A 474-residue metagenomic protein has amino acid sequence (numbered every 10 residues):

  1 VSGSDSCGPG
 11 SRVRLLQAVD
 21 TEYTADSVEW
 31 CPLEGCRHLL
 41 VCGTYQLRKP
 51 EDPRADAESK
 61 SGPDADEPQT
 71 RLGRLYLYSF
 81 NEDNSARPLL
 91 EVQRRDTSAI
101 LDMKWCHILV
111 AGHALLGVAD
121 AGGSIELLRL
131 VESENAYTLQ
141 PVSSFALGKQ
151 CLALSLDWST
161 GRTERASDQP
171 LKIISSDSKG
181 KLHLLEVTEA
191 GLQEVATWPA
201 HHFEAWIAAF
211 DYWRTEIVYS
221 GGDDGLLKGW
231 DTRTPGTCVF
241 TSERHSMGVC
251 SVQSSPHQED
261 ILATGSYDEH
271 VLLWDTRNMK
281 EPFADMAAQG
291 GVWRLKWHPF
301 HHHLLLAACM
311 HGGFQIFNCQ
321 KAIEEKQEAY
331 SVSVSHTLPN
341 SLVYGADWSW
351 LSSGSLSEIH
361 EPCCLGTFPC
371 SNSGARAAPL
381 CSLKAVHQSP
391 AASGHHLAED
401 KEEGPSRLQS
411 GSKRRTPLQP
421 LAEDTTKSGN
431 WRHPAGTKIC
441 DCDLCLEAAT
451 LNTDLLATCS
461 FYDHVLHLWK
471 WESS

Functional and structural regions predicted by a protein language model:
S2-L89, T97-L101, V110-L116, G122-E126 (+3 more regions): Terminal intrinsically disordered, low-complexity extensions flanking WD-repeat/beta-propeller proteins
S11, L77-P88, L109, G122-A153 (+10 more regions): Per-blade loop-tip surfaces of WD-repeat and WD-like beta-propellers in eukaryotic adaptors/scaffolds
K104: Glycine-rich anion/phosphate-binding loops
T264-S266, T437-K438: Short hydrophobic/aromatic-rich motifs at helix boundaries and adjacent loops
